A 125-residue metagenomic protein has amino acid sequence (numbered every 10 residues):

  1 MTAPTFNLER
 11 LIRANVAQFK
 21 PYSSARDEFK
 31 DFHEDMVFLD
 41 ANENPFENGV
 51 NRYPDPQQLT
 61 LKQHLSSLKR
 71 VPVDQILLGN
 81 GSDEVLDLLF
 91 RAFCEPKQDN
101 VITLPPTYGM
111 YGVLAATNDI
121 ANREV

Functional and structural regions predicted by a protein language model:
T2-L68: N-terminal "arm"/small-domain region of PLP-dependent enzymes with the aminotransferase-like
F38, V101-T103: Short hydrophobic beta-strand segments
N42-P45, S82, Y108: Short glycine-rich anion-binding loops that position phosphate/pyrophosphate groups of nucleotides and phosphorylated
P54-D55, G79, L104-P105: Active-site-adjacent beta-strand anchor residues
Q57-Q58, N100, T107: Residue-level preference for nonpolar/small residues embedded in alpha-helices
K62-N100, L114, N118: Phosphate-binding glycine-rich loop
T107-L114: Short, charged N-terminal beta->alpha structural module
I120-V125: PLP-dependent aminotransferase-class I/II
